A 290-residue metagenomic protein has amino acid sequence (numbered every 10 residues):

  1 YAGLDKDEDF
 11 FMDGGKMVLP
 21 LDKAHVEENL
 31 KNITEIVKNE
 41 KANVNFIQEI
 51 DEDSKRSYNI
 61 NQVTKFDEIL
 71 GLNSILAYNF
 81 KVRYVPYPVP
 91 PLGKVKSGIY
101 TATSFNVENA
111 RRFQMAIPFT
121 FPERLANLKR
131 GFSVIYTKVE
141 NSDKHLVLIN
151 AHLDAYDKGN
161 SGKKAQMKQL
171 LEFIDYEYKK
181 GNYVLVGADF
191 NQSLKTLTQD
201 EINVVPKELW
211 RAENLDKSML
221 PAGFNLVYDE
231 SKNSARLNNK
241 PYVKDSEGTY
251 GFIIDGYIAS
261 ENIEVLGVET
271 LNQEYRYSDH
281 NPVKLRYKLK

Functional and structural regions predicted by a protein language model:
Y1-E68, L72, L76-Y87, P91-K96 (+1 more regions): N-terminal, active-site-proximal structural segment of metallo-dependent hydrolase catalytic domains
Y1-G3, I50-S54, N79-Y84, V107-E108 (+5 more regions): Solvent-exposed loop/turn segments at secondary-structure junctions within structured extracellular/periplasmic domains
Y1-P20, R111-F113, V134, H145-D154: Active-site-proximal beta-strand elements of phosphoester/diester hydrolases
K16-D22, I50-E52, M115-L125, H152-S161: Surface-exposed cleft-lining segments at the edges of enzyme active sites
N32-S57, A102, I135-T137, H145-A151 (+3 more regions): Active-site beta-strand/loop signature of hydrolases that rely on acidic residues for catalysis
E68-L70, G93-A110, I135-K138, G248-E264 (+1 more regions): Conserved beta strand-loop-helix elements of the APE1-like EEP
Y84-H145: A well-ordered secondary-structure block
E172-L185, N191-K290: Metal-dependent phosphoester-hydrolase catalytic domains
